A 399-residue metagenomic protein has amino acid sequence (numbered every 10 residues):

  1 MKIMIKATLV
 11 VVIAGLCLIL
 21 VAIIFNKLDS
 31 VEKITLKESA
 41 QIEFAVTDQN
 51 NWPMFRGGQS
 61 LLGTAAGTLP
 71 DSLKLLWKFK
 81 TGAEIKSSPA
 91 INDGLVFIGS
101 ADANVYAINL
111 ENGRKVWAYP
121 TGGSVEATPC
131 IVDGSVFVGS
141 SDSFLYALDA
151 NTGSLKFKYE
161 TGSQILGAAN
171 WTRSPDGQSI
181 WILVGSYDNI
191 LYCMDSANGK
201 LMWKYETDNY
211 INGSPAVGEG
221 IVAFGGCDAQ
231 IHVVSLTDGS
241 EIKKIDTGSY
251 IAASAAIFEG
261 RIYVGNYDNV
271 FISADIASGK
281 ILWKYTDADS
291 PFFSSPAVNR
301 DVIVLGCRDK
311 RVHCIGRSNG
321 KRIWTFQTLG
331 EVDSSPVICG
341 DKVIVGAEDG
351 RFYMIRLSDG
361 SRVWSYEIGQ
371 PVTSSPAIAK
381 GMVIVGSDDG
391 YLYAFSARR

Functional and structural regions predicted by a protein language model:
M1-A14: N-terminal Sec-pathway targeting helices
G15-N26: Hydrophobic alpha-helical membrane-insertion segments, chiefly the h-region of N-terminal signal peptides
I24-F25, V46-R56, G82-Y106, Y119-Y146 (+9 more regions): Repeat-blade elements of multi-bladed beta-propeller folds
L28-S30: Bacterial lipoprotein signal-peptidase II cleavage site
E38-L75: Blade/loop signatures of beta-propeller domains
L75-F79, R114-Y119, S154-Y159, K200-Y205 (+4 more regions): A short beta-strand motif characteristic of beta-propeller blades
N109-N112, D149-T152, D195-N198, S235-G239 (+4 more regions): Short loop/turn segments that connect beta-strands within beta-propeller blades
